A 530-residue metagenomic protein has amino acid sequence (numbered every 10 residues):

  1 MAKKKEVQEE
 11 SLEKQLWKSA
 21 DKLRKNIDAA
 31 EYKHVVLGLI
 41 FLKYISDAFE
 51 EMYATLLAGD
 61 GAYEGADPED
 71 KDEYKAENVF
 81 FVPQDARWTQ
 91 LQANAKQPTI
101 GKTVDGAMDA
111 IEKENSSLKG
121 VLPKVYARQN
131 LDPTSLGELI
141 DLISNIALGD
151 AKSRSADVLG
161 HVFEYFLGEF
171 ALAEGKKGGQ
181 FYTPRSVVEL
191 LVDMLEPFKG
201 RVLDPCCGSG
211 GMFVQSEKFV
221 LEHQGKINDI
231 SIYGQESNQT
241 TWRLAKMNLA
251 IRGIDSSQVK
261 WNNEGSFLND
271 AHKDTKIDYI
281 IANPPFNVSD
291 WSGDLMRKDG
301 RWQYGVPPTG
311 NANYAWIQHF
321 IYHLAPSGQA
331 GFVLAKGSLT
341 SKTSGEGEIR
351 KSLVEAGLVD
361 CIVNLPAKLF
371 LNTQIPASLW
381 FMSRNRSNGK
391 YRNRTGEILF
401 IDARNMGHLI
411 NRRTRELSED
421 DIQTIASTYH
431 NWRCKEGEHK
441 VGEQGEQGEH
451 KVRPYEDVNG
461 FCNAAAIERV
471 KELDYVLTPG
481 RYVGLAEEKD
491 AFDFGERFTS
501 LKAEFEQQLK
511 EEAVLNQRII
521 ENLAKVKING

Functional and structural regions predicted by a protein language model:
M1-F198, K260-F267, A271, N364-A367 (+5 more regions): Non-catalytic, mostly N-terminal accessory regions of nucleic-acid modification and defense proteins
Q15, K22, E31-Y32, V36-Y44 (+2 more regions): Conserved Class I SAM-dependent methyltransferase catalytic core
N26, W291-N311, G337-E346, P366-N372 (+3 more regions): Short, contiguous acidic/charged loop-to-helix segments that flank catalytic cores in large enzymes
K177-A282, N287-W291, M296-Q303, L334-G337 (+1 more regions): Conserved S-adenosyl-L-methionine
V214, R243, A282-P284, Y314-Q318 (+12 more regions): Feature representing long, continuous alpha-helical segments
W242, L268-D270, N287-D290, T340-T343 (+3 more regions): Switch/connector loops and helix/strand junctions flanking conserved nucleotide-binding motifs in nucleotide-processing
K276-I277, D299, N311-N313, S327-A335 (+7 more regions): Active-site lining segments that contact anionic ligands and/or coordinate catalytic metals
F286-P308, N313, K351-E355, N388-R392 (+5 more regions): Accessory, often C-terminal, charged low-complexity segments
